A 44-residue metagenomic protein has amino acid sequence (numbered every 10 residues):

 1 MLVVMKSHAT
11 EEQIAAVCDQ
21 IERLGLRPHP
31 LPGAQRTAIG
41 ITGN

Functional and structural regions predicted by a protein language model:
M1-N44: Non-catalytic terminal accessory/regulatory regions of metabolic enzymes
